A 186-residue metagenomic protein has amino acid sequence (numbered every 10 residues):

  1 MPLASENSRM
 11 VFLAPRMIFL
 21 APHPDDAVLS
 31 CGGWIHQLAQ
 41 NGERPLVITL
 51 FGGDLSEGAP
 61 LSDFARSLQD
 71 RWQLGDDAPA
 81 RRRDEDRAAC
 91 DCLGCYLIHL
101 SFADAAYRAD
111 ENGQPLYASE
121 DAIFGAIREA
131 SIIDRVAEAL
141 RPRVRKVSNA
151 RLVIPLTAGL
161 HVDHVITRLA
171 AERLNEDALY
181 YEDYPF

Functional and structural regions predicted by a protein language model:
P2-I166: Active-site beta-strand->loop->alpha-helix modules in alpha/beta enzyme cores, enriched in Gly/His/Asp(Glu)
L93, L174-E176: Short, structured coil segments at secondary-structure junctions
L160, L169, P185: Active-site cores that bind ATP or allylic diphosphates and position pyrophosphate for catalysis
T167-R168, R173-L174: Substrate-recognition/cap helix-loop segment adjacent to the acidic, metal-dependent catalytic center of Asp-based
E176-F186: Short, flexible loop segments at boundaries between secondary-structure elements
